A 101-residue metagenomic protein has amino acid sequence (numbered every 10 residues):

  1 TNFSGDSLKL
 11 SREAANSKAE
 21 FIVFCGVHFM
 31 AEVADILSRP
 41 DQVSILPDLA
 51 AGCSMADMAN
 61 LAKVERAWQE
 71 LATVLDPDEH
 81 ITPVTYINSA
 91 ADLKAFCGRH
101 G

Functional and structural regions predicted by a protein language model:
T1-G101: Active-site loop-to-helix "anion-binding N-cap" substructures in soluble metabolic enzymes
